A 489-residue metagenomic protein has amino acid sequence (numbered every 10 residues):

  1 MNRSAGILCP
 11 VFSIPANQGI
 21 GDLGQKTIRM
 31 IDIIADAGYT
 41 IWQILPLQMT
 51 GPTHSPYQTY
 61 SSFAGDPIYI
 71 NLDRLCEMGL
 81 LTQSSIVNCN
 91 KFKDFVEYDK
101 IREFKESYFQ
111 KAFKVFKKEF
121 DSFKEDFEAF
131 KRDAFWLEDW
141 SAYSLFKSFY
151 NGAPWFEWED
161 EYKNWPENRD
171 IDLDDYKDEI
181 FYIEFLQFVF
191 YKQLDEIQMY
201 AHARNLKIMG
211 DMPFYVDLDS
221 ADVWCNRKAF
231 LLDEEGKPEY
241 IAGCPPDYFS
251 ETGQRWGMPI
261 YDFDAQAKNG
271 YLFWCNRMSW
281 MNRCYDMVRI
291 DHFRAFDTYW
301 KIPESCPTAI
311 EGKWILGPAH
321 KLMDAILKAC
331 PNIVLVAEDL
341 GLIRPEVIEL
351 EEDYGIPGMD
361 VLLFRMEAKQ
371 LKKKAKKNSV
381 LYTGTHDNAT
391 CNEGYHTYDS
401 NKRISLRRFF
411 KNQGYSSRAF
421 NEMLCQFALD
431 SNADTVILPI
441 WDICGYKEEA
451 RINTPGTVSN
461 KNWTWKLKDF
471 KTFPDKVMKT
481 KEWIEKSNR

Functional and structural regions predicted by a protein language model:
M1-F12, I28: N-terminal regions that are enriched for targeting/export leaders and immediately downstream pro/stem segments
L8-P10, A16, H54-Y191, V216-I437 (+2 more regions): Alpha-amylase-like alpha-glycosidases and glucanotransferases acting on alpha-linked glucans and related
G19-L23: A short, glycine/small-residue-rich beta-strand->loop->alpha-helix junction that serves as a flexible
Q25-T50, C284-Y285, D430: Catalytic domains of carbohydrate-active enzymes, especially glycoside hydrolases
A35, L194-R204, L327, E351-E352: Surface-exposed amphipathic alpha-helices with a cationic face
Y39-P46, A201, K207-P213, R283-A295: Short acidic catalytic loops
I183, Q187-V216: Conserved, well-ordered alpha-helix/loop/beta-strand core segments that scaffold catalytic motifs
G445-R489: Structured C-terminal cap/extension of enzyme domains
